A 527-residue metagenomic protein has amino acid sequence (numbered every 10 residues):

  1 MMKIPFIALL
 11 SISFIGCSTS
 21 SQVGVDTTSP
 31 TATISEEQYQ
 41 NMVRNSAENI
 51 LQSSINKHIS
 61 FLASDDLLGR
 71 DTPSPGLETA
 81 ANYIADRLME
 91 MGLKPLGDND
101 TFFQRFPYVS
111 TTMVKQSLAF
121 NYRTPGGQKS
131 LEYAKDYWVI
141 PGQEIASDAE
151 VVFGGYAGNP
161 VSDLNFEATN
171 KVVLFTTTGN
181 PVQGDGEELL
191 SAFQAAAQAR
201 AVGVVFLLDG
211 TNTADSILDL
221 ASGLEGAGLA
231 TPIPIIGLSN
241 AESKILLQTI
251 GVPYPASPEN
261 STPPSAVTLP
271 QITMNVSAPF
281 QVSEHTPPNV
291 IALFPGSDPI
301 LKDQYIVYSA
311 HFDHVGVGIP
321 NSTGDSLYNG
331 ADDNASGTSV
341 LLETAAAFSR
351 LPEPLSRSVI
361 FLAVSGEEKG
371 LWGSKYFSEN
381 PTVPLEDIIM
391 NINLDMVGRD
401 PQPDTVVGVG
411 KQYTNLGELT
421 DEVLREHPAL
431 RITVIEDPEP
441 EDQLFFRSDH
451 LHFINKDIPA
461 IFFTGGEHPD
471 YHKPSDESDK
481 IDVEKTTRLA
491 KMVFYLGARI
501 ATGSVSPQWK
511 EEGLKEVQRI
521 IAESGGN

Functional and structural regions predicted by a protein language model:
F14-G16: C-terminal motif of bacterial Sec signal peptides marking the signal peptidase cleavage site
Q40-N49, D65-P75, E90, V151-G154 (+8 more regions): Second-shell loop/turn segments in exported
N49-L67, T72-P95, V172-T177, V182-E187 (+3 more regions): Catalytic-core environment of secreted peptidases
D65-V172, G179: Noncatalytic luminal/extracellular "stalk/propeptide" segments of secretory-pathway proteins
K129-P234, P295: Extracellular/luminal Protease-associated
Y133-D163, G226-G330, A346, R350: Soluble metallo-hydrolase cores and metallopeptidase-like ectodomains found primarily in the secretory/periplasmic
I235, S243-Y254, V364-G466: Metal-dependent peptidase/peptidase-like ectodomains
A346, R350, P469-G526: His/Asp/Glu-rich mid-to-C-terminal helical/loop segments that flank catalytic regions of hydrolases
